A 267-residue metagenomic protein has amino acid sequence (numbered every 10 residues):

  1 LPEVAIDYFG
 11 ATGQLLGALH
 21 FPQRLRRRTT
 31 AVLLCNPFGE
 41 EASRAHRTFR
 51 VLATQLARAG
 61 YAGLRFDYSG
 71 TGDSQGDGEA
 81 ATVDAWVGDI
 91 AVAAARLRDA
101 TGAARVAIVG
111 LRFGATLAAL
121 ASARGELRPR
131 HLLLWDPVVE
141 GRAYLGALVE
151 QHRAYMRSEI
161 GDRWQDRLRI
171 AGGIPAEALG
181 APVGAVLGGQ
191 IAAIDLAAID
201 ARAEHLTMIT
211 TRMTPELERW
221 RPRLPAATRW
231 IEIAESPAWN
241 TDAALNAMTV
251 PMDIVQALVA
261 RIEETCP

Functional and structural regions predicted by a protein language model:
L1-L25: An N-terminal hydrophobic leader/cap segment in hydrolases
I6, G17-A18, A57, L64-F66 (+2 more regions): Terminal, non-globular segments
T12, P22-D67, R96: Short, surface-exposed "cap/lid" segments of acyl-processing enzymes
G39, Y68-D73, V139: Alpha/beta-hydrolase active-site loop signature
T71-R105: Catalytic nucleophile-loop/oxyanion-hole region of alpha/beta-hydrolase and closely related hydrolase-like folds
V109-A118, D136: Gly/Ala-rich beta-loop-alpha elbow adjacent to hydrolase catalytic centers
A115-L127, L132: Short glycine-enriched nucleophile-adjacent loop and the immediately C-terminal alpha-helix near the catalytic center
L127-E264: The alpha/beta-hydrolase serine catalytic core
